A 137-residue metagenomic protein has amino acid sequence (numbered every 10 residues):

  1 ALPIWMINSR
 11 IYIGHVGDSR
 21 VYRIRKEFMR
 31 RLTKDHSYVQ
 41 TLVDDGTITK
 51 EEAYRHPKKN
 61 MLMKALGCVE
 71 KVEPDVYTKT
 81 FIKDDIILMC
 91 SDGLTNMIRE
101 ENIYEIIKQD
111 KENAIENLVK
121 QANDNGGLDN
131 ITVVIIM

Functional and structural regions predicted by a protein language model:
M6-R10, I24-F28, M137: Short acidic-glycine loop/turn motifs at beta-strand connectors
I13-H15, R23, T33: Amphipathic coiled-coil signal-relay and dimerization helices
H15-G17, D35, C90, R99: A secondary-structure boundary/capping signal
R20: An anion-binding catalytic pocket shared by soluble metabolic enzymes
K34-K83: Conserved, helical-rich catalytic subdomain that frames metal- and/or nucleotide-binding sites in enzyme alpha/beta
K64-M137: C-terminal catalytic subdomain
